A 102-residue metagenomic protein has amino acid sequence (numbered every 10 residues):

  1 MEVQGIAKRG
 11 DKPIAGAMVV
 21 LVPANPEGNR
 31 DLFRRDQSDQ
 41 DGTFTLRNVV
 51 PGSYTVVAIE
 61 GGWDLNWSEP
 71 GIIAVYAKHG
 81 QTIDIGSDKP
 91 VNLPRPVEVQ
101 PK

Functional and structural regions predicted by a protein language model:
M1-E2, K8-P13, K89: Beta-strand-rich domain onsets/edges
V3-R9, G42, P94-P96: A short, amphipathic beta-strand motif
R9-E27: Short, ordered, surface-exposed loop/turn motifs in non-cytosolic proteins
P26-T43: Short, acidic Ser/Thr/Gly-rich low-complexity loop/linker segments typical of extracellular and cell-surface proteins
G52-W63: A short, solvent-exposed beta-strand micro-motif common in secreted/extracellular proteins
G61-N92: Structured interaction patches on ligand/partner-binding surfaces of diverse proteins
